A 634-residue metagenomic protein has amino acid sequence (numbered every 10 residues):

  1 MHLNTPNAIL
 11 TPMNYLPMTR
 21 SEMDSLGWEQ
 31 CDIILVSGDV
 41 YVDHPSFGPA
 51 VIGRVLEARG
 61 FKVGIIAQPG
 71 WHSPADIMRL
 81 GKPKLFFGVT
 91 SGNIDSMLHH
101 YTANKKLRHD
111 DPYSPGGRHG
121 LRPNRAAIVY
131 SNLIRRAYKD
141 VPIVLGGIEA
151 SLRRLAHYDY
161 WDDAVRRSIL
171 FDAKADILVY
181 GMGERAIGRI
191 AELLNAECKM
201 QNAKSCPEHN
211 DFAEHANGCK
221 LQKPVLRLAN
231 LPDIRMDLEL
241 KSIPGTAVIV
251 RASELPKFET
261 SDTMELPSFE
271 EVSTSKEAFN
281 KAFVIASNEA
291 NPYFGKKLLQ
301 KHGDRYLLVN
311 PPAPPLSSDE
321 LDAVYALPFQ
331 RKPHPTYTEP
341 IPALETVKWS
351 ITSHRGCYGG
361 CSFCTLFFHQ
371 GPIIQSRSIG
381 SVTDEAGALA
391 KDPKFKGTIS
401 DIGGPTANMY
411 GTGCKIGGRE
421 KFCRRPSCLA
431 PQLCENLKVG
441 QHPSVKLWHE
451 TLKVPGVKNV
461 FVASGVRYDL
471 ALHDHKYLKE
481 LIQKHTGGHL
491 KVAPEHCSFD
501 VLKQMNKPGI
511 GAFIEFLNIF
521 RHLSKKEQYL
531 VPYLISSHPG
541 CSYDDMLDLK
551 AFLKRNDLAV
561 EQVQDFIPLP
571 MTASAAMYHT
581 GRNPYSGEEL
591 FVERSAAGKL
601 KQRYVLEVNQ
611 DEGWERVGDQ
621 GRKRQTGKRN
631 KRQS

Functional and structural regions predicted by a protein language model:
M1-P12, N195-N210, E214-A216, K220-K223 (+3 more regions): Short, basic, low-complexity termini and linkers enriched in Ser/Thr/Gly/Pro that act as targeting/leader peptides
P6-Q30, V40, N280-S350: N-terminal [4Fe-4S]-dependent radical SAM core
E22, G48, A67-Q201, N210-H302 (+1 more regions): Glycine-rich beta-alpha loop elements in corrinoid/cobalamin-binding modules across cobalamin-dependent enzymes
L35-G38, V51, I66, G70-W71 (+3 more regions): Conserved SAM/AdoMet-binding glycine-rich loop
V36-Y41, Y337-T365, F395-T398: N-terminal pre-triad scaffold of radical SAM enzymes
H72, L228-A290, D304, A313 (+7 more regions): Terminal amphipathic helices with adjacent charged low-complexity linkers/tails
D95-N104, L152-R154, E184-R189, I373 (+8 more regions): Flexible glycine/acidic-rich beta-alpha junction loops that bind and position SAM and/or redox cofactors in anaerobic
D176, V382, V492, V563: Conserved, mostly hydrophobic/aromatic
